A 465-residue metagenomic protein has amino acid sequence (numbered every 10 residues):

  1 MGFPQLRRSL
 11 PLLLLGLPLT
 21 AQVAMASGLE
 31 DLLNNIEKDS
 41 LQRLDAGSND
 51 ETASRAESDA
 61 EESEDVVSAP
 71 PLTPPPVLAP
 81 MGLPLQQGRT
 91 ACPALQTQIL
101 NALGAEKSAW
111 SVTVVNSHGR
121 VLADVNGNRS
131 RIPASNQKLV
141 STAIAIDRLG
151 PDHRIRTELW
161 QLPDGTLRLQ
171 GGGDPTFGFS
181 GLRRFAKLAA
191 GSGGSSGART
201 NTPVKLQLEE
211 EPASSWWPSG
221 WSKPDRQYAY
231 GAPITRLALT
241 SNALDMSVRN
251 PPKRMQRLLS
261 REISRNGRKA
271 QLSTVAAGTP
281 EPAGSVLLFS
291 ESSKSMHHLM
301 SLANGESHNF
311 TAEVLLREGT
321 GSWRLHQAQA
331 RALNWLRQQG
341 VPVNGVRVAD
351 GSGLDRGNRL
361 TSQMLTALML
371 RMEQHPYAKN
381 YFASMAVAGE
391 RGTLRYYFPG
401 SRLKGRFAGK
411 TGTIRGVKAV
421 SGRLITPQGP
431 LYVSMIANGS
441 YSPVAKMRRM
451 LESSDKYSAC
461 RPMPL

Functional and structural regions predicted by a protein language model:
G2-P11: Bacterial N-terminal signal peptides that target proteins for export
P11-T20: Bacterial N-terminal signal peptides
A21-A26: Boundary at the C-terminal end of the N-terminal hydrophobic targeting segment
R43, G47-S130, P151-D152, L188-T200 (+1 more regions): Beta-lactamase-like hydrolase cores
T90, L122-V125, L316, T320-L465: Small-residue-rich helix-loop
G119, P133-P151, L237, L258-L259 (+2 more regions): Active-site SXXK
I155-S214, S222, Q227-T240: Active-site-adjacent, His/Asp/Glu-enriched structural segments that form or flank metal-binding and acid/base networks
G194-T202, A243-N380, S384: A small/polar active-site loop signature that marks catalytic segments
